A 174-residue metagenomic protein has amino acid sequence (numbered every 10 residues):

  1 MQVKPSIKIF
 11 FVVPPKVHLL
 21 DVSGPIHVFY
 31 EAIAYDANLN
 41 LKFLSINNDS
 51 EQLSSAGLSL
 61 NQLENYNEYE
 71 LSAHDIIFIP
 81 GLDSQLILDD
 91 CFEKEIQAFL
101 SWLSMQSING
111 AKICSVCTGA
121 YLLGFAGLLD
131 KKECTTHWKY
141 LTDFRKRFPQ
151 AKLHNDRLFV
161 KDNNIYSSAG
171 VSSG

Functional and structural regions predicted by a protein language model:
M1-I113, L122-F125, N155: Extended, subdomain-level signal for the structured scaffold at the beginning of enzyme domains
N38-N40, G110, K131, Q150 (+1 more regions): A generic structural signal for alpha->beta connector loops
A56-L60, P149-A151, S168-A169: Short, surface-exposed amphipathic charged segments that create phosphate/polyanion-binding patches used for binding
S84-Q85, A120-L122, D130, T142: Glycine-rich nucleotide phosphate-binding loop and flanking beta-alpha elements of Rossmann-like dinucleotide-binding
I113-C114, C134: A short beta-strand/loop micro-motif in the catalytic core of glycosyltransferases that engages the nucleotide-sugar
L129-R157: A conserved active-site-flanking secondary-structure segment within enzyme catalytic domains
K161-G174: Conserved anion/nucleotide-ligand pocket segment
